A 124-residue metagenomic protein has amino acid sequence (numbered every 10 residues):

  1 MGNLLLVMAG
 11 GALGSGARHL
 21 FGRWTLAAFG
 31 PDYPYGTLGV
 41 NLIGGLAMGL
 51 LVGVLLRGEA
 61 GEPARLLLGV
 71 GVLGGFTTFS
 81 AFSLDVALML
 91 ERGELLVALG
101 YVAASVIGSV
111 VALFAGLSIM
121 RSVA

Functional and structural regions predicted by a protein language model:
M1-A124: Membrane-interface helix-loop junctions in multi-pass transporters/channels
